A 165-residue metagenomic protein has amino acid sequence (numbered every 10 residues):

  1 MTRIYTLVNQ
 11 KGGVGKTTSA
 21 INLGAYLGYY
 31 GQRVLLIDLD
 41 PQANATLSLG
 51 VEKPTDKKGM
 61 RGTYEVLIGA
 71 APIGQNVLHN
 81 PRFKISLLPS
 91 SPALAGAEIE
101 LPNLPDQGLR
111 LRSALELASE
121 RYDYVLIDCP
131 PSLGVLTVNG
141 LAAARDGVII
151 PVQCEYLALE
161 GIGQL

Functional and structural regions predicted by a protein language model:
M1-L165: P-loop NTP-binding core
